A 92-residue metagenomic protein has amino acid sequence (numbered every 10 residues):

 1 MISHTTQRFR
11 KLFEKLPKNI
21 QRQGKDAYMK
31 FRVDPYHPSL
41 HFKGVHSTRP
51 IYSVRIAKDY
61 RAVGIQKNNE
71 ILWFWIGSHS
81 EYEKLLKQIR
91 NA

Functional and structural regions predicted by a protein language model:
M1-A27: Arg/Lys-rich, positively charged N-terminal/basic patches that mediate binding to nucleic acids
H4, I56-A92: Enriched for short, Lys/Arg-rich terminal
R10, Y28-F31, W73-W75: Tryptophan-centered motif/residue detector
L16, A27-F31, I89-A92: Alpha-helix boundary/capping residues
M29-V54: A short, surface-exposed loop/turn module that caps and links secondary-structure elements
